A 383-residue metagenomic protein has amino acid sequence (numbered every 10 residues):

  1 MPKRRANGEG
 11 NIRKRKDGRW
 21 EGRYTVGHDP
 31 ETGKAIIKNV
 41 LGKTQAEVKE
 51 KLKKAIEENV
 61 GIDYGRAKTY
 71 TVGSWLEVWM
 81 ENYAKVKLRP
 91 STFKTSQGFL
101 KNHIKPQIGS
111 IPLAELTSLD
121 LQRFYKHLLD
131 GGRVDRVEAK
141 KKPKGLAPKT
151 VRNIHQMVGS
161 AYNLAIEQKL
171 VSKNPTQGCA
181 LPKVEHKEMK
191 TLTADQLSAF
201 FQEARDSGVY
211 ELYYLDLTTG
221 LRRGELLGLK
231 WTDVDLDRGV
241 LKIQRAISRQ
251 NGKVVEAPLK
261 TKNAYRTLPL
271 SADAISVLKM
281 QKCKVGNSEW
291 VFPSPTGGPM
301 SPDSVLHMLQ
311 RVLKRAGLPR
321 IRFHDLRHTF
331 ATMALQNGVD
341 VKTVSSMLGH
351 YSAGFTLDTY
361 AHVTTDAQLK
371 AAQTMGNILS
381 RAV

Functional and structural regions predicted by a protein language model:
M1-P2, Q202, R238, N251-K253 (+5 more regions): C-terminal secondary-structure termini that scaffold catalytic or DNA-interacting sites
R4-R5, R133-E138, K144, S198-Y210 (+5 more regions): Short, basic (Lys/Arg/His-rich) helix/loop patches that form interaction surfaces in the mid-to-C-terminal regions
R15-E21, T25-Q122, M280-V291, G297 (+1 more regions): N-terminal DNA-binding module of tyrosine recombinases/phage integrases
G22, L121, V158, Y162 (+6 more regions): Short, basic/aromatic-rich helical patch in the C-terminal catalytic core of site-specific tyrosine
A114-L129, Q177-P182: Short, conserved phosphate-binding/catalytic loop or strand-edge motifs used in phosphoryl-/nucleotidyl-transfer
V134-E138, K142-P148, R152-M157, A165-E167 (+9 more regions): Basic, Lys/Arg- and aromatic-enriched nucleic-acid-binding interface segment
K183, T191, I247, L348-T374: Catalytic-site neighborhood detector that most strongly recognizes the C-terminal catalytic loop/helix of tyrosine
G228-V234, S345-Y351, A361: A short, basic/aromatic helix-end/turn motif that makes direct DNA contacts
